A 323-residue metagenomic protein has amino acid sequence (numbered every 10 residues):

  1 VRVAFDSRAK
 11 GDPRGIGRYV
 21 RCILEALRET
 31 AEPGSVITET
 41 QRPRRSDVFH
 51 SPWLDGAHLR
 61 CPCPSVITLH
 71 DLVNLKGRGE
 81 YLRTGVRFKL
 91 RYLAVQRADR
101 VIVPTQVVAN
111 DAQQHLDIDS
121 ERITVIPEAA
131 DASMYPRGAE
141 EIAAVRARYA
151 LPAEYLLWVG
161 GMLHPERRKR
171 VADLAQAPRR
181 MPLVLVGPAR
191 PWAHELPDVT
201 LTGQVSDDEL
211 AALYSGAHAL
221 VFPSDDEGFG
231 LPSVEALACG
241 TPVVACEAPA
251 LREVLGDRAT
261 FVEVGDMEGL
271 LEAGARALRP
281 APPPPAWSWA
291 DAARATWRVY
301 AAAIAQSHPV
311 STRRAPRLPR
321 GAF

Functional and structural regions predicted by a protein language model:
V1-F323: Carbohydrate transferase catalytic cores enriched for Leloir-type hexosyltransferases
